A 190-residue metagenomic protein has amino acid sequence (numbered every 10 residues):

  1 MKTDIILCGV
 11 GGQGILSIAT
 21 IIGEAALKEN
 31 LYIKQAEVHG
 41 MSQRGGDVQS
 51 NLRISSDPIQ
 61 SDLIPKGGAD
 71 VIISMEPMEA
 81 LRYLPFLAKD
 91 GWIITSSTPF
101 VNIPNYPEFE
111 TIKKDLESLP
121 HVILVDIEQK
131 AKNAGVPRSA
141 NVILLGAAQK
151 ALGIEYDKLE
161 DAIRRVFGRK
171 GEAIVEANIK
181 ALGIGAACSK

Functional and structural regions predicted by a protein language model:
M1-K190: Active-site cofactor/cluster-binding pocket
